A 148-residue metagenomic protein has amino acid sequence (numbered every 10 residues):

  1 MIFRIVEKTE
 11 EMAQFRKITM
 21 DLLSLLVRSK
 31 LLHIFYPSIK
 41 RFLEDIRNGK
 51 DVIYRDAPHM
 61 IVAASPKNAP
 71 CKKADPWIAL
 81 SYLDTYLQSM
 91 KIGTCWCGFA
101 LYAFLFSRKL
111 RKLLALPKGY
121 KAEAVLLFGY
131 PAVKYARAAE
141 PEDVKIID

Functional and structural regions predicted by a protein language model:
M1-D148: Acidic, surface-exposed loops and disordered segments
